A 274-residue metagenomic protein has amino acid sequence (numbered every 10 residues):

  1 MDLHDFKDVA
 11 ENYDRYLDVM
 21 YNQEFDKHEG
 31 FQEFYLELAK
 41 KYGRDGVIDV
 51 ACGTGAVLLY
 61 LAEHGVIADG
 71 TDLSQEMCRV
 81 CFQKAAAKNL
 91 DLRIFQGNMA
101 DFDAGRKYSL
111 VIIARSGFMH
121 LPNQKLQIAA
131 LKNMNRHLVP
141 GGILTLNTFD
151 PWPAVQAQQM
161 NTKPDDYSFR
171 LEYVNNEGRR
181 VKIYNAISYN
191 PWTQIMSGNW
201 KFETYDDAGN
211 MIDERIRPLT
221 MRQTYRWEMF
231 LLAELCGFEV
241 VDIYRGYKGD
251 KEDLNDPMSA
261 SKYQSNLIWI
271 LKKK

Functional and structural regions predicted by a protein language model:
M1-D45: Conserved class I S-adenosyl-L-methionine
A51-G55: Class I SAM-dependent methyltransferase "Motif I" SAM/SAH-binding loop
L58-D101: Class I SAM-dependent methyltransferase SAM/SAH-binding core
D101-L110: A short acidic, Gly/Pro-enriched loop at the edge of an enzyme's catalytic core that lines a small-molecule cofactor
S109-K125: A short SAM/SAH-binding and catalytic strip from SAM-dependent methyltransferases
I128-P140: A short glycine-rich, Lys/Arg-flanked "PGG" loop and its adjoining helix->strand segment in the class I
L146-F230: SAM-dependent methyltransferase
T220-K274: C-terminal lobe and adjacent flexible extensions of AdoMet/dcAdoMet transferase-like proteins
